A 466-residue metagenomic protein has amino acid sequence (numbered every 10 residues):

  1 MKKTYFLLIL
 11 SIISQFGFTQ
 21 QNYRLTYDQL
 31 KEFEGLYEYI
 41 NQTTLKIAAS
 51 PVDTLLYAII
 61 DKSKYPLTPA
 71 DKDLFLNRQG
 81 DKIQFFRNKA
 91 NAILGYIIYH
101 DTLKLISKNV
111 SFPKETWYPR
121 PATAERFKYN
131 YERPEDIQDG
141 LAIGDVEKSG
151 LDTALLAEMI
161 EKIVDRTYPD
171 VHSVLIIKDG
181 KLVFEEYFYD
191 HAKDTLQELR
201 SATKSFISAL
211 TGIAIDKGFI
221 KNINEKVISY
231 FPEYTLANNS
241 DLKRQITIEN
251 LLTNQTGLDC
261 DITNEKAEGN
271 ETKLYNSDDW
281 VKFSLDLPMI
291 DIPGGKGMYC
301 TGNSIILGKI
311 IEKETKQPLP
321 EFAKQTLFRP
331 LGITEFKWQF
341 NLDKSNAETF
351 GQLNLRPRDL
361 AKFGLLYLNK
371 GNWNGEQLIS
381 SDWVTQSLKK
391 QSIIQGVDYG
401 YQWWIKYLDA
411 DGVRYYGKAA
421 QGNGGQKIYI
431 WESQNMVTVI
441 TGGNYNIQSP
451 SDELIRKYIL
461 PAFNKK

Functional and structural regions predicted by a protein language model:
M1-N22: Bacterial Sec-dependent N-terminal signal peptides
F16-E135: Peripheral terminal and inter-domain segments
K62-Y65, P69, T334, T385-V437: Active-site Gly/Thr loop motif
I160-H191, Y429, N435-V439: A short, well-structured edge-of-sheet supersecondary motif
G180, E198-I223, L251, L307-I311 (+1 more regions): Active-site SXXK
K193-D194, N264-A347, G351: Catalytic-site signature segments of enzymes, centered on catalytic residues
K217-L258, D286, T315-L355: Active-site helix/loop module of the DD-peptidase/beta-lactamase fold, centered on the serine-lysine SxxK catalytic
N303-I310, T349-N372, Q426-G443: Active-site-proximal alpha-helical segments within enzyme catalytic domains
